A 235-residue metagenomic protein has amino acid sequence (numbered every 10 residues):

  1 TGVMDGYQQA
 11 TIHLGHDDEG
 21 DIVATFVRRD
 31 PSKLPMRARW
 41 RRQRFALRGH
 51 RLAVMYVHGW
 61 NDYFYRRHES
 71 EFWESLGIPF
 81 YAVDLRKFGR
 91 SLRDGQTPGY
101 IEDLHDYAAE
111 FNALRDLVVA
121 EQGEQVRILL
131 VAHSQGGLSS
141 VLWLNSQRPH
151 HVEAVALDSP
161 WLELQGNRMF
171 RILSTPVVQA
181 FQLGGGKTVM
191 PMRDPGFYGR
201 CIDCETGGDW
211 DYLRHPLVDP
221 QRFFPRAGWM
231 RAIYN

Functional and structural regions predicted by a protein language model:
T1-L47: N-terminal cap/lid segment of alpha/beta-hydrolase-fold proteins
R29-R86, L92-D94: Short, surface-exposed "cap/lid" segments of acyl-processing enzymes
M36-R37, Q221-N235: Active-site nucleophile elbow and catalytic-triad environment of alpha/beta-hydrolase enzymes
W60-N61, R66, G89-V126: Catalytic nucleophile-loop/oxyanion-hole region of alpha/beta-hydrolase and closely related hydrolase-like folds
E71, S75, A120, N145-S146: Short, well-ordered alpha-helices that flank and scaffold nucleotide-derived cofactor binding pockets
P79, V126-R127, H151-A154: Residues at the starts of beta-strands that form the adenosine-phosphate
H133-Q135, S139-A227: Alpha/beta-hydrolase-fold enzymes
